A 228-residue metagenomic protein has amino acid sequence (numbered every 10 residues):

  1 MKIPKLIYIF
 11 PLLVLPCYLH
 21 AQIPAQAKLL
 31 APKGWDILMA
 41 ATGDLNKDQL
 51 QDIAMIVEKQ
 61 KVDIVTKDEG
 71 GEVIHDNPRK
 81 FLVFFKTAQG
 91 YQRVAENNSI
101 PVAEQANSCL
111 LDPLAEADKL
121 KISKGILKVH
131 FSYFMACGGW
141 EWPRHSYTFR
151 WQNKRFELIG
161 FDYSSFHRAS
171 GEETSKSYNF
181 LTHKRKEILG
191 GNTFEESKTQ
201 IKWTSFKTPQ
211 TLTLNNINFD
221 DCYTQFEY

Functional and structural regions predicted by a protein language model:
M1-P24: Bacterial Sec-dependent N-terminal signal peptides
Q22-K33, Q89-L110, F206-P209, Y228: Blade-edge motifs of beta-propeller repeat domains
I23, V62-N98, F149-W151: Beta-propeller blade repeat segments, especially FG-GAP/WD-type strand-to-loop junctions in 6- to 7-bladed propeller
L30-A31, T66-D76, A136-W142, A169: Short consensus segments that form the blades of beta-propeller domains, in both extracellular/periplasmic
D36-L45, L110-K124: Beta-propeller blade termini
L38, R79-F81, R144: Repetitive beta-architecture junctions, highlighting loop-to-beta-strand starts across blade-like repeats
L45-E58, K121-F131: Acidic/hydrophobic-patterned starts of short beta strands in beta-sheet-rich repeat architectures
P113-Y228: Acidic, small-residue rich beta-repeat scaffolds with periodic aromatic anchors
